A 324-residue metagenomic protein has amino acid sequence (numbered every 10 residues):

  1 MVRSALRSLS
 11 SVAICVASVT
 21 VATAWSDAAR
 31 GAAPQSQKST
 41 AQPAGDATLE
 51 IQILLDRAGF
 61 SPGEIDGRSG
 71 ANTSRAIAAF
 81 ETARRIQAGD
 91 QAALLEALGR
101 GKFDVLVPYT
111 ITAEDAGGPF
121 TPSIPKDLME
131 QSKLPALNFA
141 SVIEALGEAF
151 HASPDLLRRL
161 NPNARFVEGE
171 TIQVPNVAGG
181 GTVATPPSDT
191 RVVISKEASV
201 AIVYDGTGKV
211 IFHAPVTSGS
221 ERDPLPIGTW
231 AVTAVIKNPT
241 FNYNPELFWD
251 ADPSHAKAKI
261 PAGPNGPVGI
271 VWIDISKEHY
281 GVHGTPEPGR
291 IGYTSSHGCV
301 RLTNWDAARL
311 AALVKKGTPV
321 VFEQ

Functional and structural regions predicted by a protein language model:
M1-A13: Bacterial N-terminal signal peptides that target proteins for export
V2-S4, W25-E64, L106-S132: Acidic, Ser/Thr/Pro/Gly-enriched interdomain connector segments
Q42-G89, G147, A152: A short amphipathic alpha-helical interaction element
L49, I53, A71-A79, S141-E148 (+5 more regions): Solvent-exposed, polar/charged alpha-helical surfaces in well-ordered, non-transmembrane soluble domains, broadly
E50, F60, N72, D104-L106 (+10 more regions): Extracytoplasmic
A71-A116, R158-P187: Extracellular LysM carbohydrate-binding repeats and other cell-envelope/extracellular binding modules
S153, E170-T171, P175-G228, V235 (+1 more regions): Cell wall/extracellular polymer interaction/catalysis modules
D252-Q324: Exported/periplasmic cell-wall-interacting domains
